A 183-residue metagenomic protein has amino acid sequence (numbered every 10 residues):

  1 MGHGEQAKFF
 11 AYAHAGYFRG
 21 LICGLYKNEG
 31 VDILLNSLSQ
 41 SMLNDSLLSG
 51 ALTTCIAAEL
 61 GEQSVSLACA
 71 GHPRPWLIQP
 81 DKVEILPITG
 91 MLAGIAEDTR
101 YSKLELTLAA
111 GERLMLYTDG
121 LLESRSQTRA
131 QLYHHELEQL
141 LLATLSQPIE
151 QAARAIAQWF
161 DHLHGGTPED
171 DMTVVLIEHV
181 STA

Functional and structural regions predicted by a protein language model:
M1: RNase H-like, metal-dependent nuclease domains and their acidic two-metal-ion catalytic environment used
G4-N28, L108, E112-T167, T182-A183: Active-site-proximal, acidic helix/loop segment immediately C-terminal to a metal-coordinating Asp/Glu
E5-P87, Y101, D161-D170, I177: Catalytic core of PPM/PP2C metal-dependent serine/threonine phosphatase domains
H72, A93, D119-L121, I156 (+1 more regions): Hydrophobic, well-ordered secondary-structure elements that form the walls of internal hydrophobic environments
L86, A93, L137: Short clusters of hydrophobic/aromatic residues that line enzyme substrate/ligand-binding pockets
M91-L92, T182: Active-site/binding-pocket entry motifs
I95-D98: Short, structured beta-strand/loop micro-motifs enriched in basic residues and often containing a Trp
